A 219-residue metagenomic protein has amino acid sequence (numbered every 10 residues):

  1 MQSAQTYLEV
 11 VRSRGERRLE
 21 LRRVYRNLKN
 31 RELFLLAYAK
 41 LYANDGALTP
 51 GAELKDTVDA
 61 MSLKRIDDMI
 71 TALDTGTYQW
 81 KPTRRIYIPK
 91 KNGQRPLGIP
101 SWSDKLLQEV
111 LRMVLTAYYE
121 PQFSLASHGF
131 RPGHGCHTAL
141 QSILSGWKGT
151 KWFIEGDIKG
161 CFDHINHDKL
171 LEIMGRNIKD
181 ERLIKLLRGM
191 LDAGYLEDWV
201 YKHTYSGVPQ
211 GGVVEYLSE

Functional and structural regions predicted by a protein language model:
M1-D67: Non-catalytic, polymerase-adjacent accessory regions of viral genome-replication enzymes
Q2-S3, E16-E20, G98-R112, E120-S127 (+4 more regions): Duplex nucleic acid-engaging cores and interfaces of nucleic-acid transaction enzymes
A37-L41, V110, L186-L191: Short alpha-helical scaffolding segments that buttress acidic/His motifs in well-ordered protein cores
A52, M113, G156-I158: Residues immediately flanking
D59-D74, I178, Y216-E219: A short, contiguous, amphipathic alpha-helix enriched in charged residues
K81-P82, I86-Y87: Extended, charge-enriched "interface" segments that sit outside catalytic cores
K91, L125-A126, F130-H134, T138 (+1 more regions): Conserved polymerase palm-domain catalytic core
